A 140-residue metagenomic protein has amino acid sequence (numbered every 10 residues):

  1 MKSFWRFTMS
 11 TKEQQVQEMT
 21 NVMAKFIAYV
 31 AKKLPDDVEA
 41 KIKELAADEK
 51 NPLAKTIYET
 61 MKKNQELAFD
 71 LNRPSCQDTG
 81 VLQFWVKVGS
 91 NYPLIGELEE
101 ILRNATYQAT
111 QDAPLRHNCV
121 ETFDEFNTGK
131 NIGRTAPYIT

Functional and structural regions predicted by a protein language model:
W5-Y138: Non-transmembrane, aqueous-exposed alpha-helical and coiled segments at domain scale
